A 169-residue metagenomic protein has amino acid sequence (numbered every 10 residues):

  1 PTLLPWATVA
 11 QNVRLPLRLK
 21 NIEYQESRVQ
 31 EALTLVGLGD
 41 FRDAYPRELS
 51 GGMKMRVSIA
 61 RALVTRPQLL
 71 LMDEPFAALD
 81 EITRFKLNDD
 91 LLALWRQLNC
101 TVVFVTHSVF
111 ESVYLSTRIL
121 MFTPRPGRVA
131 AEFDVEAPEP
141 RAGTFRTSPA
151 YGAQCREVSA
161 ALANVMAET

Functional and structural regions predicted by a protein language model:
L4-E26, L35: ABC-type ATPase nucleotide-binding domains, specifically the catalytic core motifs of the NBD
I22-F41, A93: Conserved ABC ATPase "signature" region
A44-R47, T65: Conserved signature/switch motifs of ABC ATPase nucleotide-binding domains
I59: Hydrophobic anchor residue at the start of the ABC signature
L70-D73: Catalytic Walker B motif of ABC-type/P-loop ATPase nucleotide-binding domains
R84-L98: Helical segment within the ABC ATPase nucleotide-binding domain
C100-V105: Conserved H-loop
